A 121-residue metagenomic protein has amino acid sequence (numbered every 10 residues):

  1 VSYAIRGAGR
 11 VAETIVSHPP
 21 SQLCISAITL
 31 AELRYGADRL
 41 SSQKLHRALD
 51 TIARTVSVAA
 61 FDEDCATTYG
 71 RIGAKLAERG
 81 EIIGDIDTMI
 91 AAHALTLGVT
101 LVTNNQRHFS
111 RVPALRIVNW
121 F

Functional and structural regions predicted by a protein language model:
V1-I25, Y35-V56, E78, R107: Short, well-structured N-terminal submotif of metal-dependent ribonuclease cores
S57-N104: Active-site neighborhoods of divalent-metal-dependent phosphate/nucleic-acid chemistry enzymes
R107, I117-F121: Short, C-terminally biased terminal segments at protein or domain edges
